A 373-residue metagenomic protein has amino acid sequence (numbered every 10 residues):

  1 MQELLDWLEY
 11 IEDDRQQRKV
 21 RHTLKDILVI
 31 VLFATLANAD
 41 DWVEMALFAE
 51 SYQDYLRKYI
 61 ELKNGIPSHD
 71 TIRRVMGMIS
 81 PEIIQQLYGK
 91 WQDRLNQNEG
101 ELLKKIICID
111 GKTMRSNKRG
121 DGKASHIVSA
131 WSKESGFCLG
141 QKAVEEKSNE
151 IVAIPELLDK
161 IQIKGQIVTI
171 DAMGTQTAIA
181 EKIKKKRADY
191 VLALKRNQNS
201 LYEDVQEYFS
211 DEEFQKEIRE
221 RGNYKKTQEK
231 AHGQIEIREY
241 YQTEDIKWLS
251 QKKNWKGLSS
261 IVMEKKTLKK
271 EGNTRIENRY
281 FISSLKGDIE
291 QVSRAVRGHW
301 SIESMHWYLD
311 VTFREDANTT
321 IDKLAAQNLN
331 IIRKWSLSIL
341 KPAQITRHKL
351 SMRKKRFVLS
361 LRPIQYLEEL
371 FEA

Functional and structural regions predicted by a protein language model:
M1-V29: Basic, short loop/linker segments at the boundary and entry of helix-turn-helix/winged-helix-like folds
L8-I11, Y52, I218, L309-A373: A short, flexible helix-boundary coil/loop motif
R21-L87, I170-Q176, I183, T320 (+2 more regions): Short, positively charged, Gly/Tyr-enriched micro-motifs that form contact patches at catalytic or ligand/partner
I30, M45, S68, D110 (+7 more regions): Mobile genetic element proteins and their domesticated derivatives, centered on retroelements and DNA transposons
M45, K286-I321: Short amphipathic alpha-helical "interface-anchor" segments enriched in bulky aromatics
K63-G120: Active-site- or DNA-interface-adjacent structural scaffold in DNA-acting proteins
L95-A188, K195: Polybasic low-complexity intrinsically disordered regions
K195-R297: An anionic, glycine-rich sequence signature occurring as long contiguous blocks
